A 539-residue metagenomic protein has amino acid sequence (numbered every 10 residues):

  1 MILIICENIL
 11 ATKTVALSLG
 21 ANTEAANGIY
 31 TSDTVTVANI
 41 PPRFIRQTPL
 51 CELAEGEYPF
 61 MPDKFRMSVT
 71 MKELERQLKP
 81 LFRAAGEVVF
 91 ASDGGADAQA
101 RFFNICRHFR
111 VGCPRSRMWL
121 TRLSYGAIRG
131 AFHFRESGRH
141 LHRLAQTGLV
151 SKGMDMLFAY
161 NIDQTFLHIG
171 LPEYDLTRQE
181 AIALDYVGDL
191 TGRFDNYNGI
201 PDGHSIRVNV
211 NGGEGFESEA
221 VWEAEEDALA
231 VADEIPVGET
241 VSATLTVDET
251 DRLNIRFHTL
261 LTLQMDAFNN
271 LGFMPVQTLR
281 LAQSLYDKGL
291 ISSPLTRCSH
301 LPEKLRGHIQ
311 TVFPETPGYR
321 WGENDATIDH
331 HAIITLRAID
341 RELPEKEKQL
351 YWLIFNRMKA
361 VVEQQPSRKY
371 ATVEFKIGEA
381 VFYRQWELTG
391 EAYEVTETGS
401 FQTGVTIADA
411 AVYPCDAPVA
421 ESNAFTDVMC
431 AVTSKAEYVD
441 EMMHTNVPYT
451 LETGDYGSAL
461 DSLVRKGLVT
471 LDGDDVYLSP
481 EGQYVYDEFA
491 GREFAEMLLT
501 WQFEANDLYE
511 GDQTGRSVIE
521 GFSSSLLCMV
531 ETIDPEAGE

Functional and structural regions predicted by a protein language model:
M1-I162, D185-G188, Q402, A410-E421: Intrinsically disordered, low-complexity regulatory segments
L17, T34-N39, R43-T70, R76 (+5 more regions): Long, highly charged, low-complexity internal segments
Q77, F158, D163, P236-V241 (+1 more regions): Active-site-adjacent bridging/hinge elements
S92-D93, M265-A267, L295: Short glycine-centered, acidic/aromatic-flanked micro-motifs in structured strand/loop junctions that mark active-site
F194-P201, Y286-I309, N324-R337, Q365 (+2 more regions): Catalytic phosphate-handling regions of large nucleic-acid enzymes and associated NTPases
T262, S284, K288-L290, P314-G322: Extended, well-folded interaction surfaces typified by the phenylalanyl-tRNA synthetase beta subunit core
S292-E315, D455-E496: Accessory beta->alpha helical hairpin/"wing" motif in late/C-terminal subdomains of nucleic-acid enzymes
G318-A332, L336, F494-G538: Leucine-rich, amphipathic alpha-helical/linker segments
